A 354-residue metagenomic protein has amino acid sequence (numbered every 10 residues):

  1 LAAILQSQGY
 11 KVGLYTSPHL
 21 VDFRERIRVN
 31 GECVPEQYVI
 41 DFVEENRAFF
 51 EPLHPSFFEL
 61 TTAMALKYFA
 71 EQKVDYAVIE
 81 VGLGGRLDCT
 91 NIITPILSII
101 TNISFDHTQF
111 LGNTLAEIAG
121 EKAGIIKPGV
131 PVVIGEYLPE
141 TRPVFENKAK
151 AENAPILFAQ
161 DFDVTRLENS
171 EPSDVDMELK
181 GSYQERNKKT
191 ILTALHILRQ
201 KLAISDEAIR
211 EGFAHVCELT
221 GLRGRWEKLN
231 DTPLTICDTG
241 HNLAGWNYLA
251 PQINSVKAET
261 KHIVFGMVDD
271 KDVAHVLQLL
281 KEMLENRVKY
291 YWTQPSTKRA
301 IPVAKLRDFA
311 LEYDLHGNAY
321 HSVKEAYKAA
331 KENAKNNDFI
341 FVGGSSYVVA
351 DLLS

Functional and structural regions predicted by a protein language model:
S7-I93, P139-E140: ATP-dependent carboxylate-amine ligase catalytic core
Y15, P131-E136, H262-G266, N286-S296: Short internal beta-strands
P18, M64-F110, R142-D176: Extended acidic/charged loop-beta regions that coordinate divalent cations and stabilize anionic phosphate/carboxylate
F69-D75, K201, S255-E259, A330-F339: Glycine-rich phosphate-binding loop signature in dinucleotide/nucleotide-binding domains
Y76-V81, C89-I99, I103-H107, E117 (+1 more regions): Nucleotide phosphate-binding/pyrophosphate-handling subdomain across enzymes that bind or process nucleotide phosphates
A119-P128: Membrane-proximal helix-turn-helix segments that form the acceptor-binding/catalytic region of lipid-linked
L138-L157, R166, L234-I236, L277-F339: C-terminal helical cap/extension that packs against the catalytic core of soluble nucleotide-cofactor enzymes
S345: Active-site-proximal loop/hinge segments that shape catalytic or ion-binding/gating pockets
